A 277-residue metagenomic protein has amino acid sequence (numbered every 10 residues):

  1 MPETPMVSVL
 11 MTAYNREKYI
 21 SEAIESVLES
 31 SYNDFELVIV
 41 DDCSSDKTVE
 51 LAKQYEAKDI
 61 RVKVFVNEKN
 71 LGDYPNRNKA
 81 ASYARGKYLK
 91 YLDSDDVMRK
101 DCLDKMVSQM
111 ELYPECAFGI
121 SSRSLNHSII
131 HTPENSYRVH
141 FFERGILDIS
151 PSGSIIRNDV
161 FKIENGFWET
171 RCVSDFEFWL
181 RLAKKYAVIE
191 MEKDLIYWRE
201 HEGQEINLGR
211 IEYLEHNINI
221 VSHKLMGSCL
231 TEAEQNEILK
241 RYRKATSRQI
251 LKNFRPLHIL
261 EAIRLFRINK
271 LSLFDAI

Functional and structural regions predicted by a protein language model:
M1, E177, K184, Y197-I277: C-terminal subregions of glycosyltransferases and related glycan-biosynthesis enzymes
M1-S26: N-proximal low-complexity "stem/linker" segments adjacent to membrane-targeting elements
E25-D34: Short, acidic, metal-binding catalytic loop of nucleotide-sugar glycosyltransferases
S26, D41-E50, K69, D93: A conserved acidic beta->alpha catalytic loop
N67-A84: Glycine-rich, basic loop-to-helix element that forms the pyrophosphate-binding segment of sugar-nucleotide handling
L89: Short aromatic/hydrophobic "clamp" motif used to bind/position activated sugar donors
V97, D101-H131: Conserved donor NDP-sugar-binding/catalytic core segment of glycosyltransferases
S121, E134-Y213, N217-I218: Conserved nucleotide-sugar donor-binding catalytic segment
